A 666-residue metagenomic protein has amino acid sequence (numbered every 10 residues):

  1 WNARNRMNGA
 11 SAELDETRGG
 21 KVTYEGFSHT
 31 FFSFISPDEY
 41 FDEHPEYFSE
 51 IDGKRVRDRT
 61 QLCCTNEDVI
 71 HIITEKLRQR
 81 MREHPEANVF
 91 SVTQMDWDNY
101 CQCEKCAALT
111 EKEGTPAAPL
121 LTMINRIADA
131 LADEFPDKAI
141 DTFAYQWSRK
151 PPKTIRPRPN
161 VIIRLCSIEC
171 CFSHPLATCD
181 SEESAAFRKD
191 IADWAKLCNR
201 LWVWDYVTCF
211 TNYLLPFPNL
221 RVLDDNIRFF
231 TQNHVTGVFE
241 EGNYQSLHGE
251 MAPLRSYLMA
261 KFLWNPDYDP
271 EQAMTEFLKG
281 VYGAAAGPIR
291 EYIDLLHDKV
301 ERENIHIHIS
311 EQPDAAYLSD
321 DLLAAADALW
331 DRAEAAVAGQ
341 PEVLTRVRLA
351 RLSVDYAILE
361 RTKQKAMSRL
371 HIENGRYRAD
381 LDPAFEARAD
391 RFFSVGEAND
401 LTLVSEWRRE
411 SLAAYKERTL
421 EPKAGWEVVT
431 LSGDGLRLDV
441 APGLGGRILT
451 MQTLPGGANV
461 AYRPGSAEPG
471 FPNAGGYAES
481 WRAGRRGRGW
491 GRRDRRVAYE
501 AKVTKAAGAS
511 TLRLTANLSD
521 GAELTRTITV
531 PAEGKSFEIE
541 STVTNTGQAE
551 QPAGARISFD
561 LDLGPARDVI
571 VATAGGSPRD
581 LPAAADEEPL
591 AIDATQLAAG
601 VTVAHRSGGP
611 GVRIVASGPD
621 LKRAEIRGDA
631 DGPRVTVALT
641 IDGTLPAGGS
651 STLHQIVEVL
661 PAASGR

Functional and structural regions predicted by a protein language model:
W1-T122, A132-E134, A144, I162-L165 (+1 more regions): Feature activates predominantly on carbohydrate-active enzymes
T65-H71, Q79, E182-A285, E291: Structured mid-domain segments that build the active-site/substrate or prosthetic-cofactor binding neighborhood
E75, T430, R482-E538, Q548 (+1 more regions): Extended, loop-rich substrate-binding clefts of extracytoplasmic carbohydrate-active enzymes
D141-E169, L214-V222, L247-S256: Substrate-binding cleft/loops of secretory-pathway carbohydrate-active enzymes
M259-A424, L653: Catalytic domains of carbohydrate-active enzymes that cleave complex glycans
E421-G445, T453-P464, T511, T515-S519 (+3 more regions): Beta-strand-rich recognition/accessory modules
V428-K502: Acidic-aromatic substrate-binding/catalytic surfaces of carbohydrate-active enzymes
G445, T450-L454, A522, E533-R579: Acidic (Asp/Glu-rich), glycine- and aromatic
